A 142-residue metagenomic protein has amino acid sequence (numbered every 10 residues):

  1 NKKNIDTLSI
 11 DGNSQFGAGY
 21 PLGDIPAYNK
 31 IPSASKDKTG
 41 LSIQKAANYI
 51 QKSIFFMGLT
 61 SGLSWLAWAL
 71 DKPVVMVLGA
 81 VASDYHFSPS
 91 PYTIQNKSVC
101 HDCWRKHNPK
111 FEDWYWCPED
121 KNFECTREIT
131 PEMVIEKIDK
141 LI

Functional and structural regions predicted by a protein language model:
N1-D84: Donor-binding and catalytic core of enzymes assembling or modifying cell-surface/extracellular glycoconjugates
A27-K30, W68-L141: Nucleotide-sugar donor-binding patch of glycosyltransferase catalytic domains
A46, K52-S53, I135-I142: Extended amphipathic secondary-structure runs
